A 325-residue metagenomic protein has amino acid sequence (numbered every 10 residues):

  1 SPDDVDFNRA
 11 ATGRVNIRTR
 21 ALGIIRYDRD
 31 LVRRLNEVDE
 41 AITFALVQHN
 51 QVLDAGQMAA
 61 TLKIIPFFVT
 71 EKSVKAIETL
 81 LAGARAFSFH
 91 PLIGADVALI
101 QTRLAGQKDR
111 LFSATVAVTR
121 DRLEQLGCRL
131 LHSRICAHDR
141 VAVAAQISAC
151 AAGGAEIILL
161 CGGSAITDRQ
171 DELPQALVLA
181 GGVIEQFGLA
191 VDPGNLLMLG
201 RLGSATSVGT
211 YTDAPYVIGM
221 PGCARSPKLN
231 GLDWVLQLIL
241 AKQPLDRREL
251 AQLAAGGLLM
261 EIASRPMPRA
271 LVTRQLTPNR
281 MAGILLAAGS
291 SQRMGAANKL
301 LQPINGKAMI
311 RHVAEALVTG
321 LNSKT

Functional and structural regions predicted by a protein language model:
S1-L92: Extended, charged alpha/beta regions that create polyanion-binding interfaces
P2-A10, T70-E71, G127-S133, L245-A254: Flexible, glycine/charged-enriched surface loops at secondary-structure junctions
F7-A10, Q51-L53, S88-I93, C150-A152 (+3 more regions): Solvent-exposed alpha-helices and their adjacent loops that cap or buttress functional pockets in soluble metabolic
V52-Q57, L62, R269-A282, T319: SAM-dependent methyltransferases
G83-H138, A142: Glycine-rich phosphate/diphosphate-binding loop of Rossmann-like nucleotide-binding domains
L104, L131-P268: Short glycine/threonine-rich loop/turn motifs
P278-T325: N-terminal glycine-rich phosphate-binding loop and ensuing alpha1 helix
